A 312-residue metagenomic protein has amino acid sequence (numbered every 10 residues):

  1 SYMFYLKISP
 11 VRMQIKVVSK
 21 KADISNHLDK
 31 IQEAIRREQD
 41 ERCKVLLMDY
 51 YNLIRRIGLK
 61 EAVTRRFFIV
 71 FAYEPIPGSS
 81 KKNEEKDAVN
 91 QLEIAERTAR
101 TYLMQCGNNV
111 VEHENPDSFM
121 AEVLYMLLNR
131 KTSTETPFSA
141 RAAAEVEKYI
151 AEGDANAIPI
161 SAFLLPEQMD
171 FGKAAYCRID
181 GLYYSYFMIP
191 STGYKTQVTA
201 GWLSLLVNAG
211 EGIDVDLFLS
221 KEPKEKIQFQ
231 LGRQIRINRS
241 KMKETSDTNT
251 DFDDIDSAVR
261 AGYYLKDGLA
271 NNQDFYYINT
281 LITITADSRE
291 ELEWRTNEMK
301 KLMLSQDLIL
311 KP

Functional and structural regions predicted by a protein language model:
S1-P312: Extended, folded cores of ATP/NTP-driven motor/assembly subunits in large transport and secretion machines
